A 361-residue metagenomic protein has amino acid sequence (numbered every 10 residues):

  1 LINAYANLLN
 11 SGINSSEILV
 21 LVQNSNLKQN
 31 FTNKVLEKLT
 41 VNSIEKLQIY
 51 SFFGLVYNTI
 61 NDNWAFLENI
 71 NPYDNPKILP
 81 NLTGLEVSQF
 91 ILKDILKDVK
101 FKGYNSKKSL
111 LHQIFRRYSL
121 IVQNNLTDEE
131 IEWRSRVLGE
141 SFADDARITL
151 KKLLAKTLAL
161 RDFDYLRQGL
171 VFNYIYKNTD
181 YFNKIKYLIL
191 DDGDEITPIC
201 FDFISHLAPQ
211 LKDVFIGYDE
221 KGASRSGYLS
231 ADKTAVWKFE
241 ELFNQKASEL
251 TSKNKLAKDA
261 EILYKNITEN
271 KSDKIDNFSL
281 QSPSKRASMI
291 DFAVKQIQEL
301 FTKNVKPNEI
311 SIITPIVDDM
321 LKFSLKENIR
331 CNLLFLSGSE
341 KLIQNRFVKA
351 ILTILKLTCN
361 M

Functional and structural regions predicted by a protein language model:
L1-F31, P198, D202-Q210, F215-N360: Conserved motor-region signature of P-loop NTPase helicases/translocases
I2, Y50-Y57, Q89, K108-R116 (+8 more regions): Non-catalytic, well-ordered alpha-helical scaffold segments
Y5, V35, V56, I60 (+5 more regions): Hydrophobic residues within well-ordered, non-membrane alpha-helices that form the packing/core of soluble catalytic
S15-R117, K356-C359: Conserved P-loop NTPase-based nucleic-acid remodeling module centered on helicase motor cores
N26, I60, W64, Y118-L126 (+2 more regions): Short alpha-helix boundary/capping elements
K46, K186-Y187, V214: The start of beta-strands in P-loop NTPase/AAA+ ATPase cores
L79-G84, A159, P283, I313-P315: Short strand-loop junctions, especially beta-strand C-caps/beta-turns that link beta-sheets to coils or alpha-helices
K93-D192, P198, F203, T268 (+1 more regions): Accessory N-terminal region flanking or inserted into the helicase ATPase core in nucleic-acid motor proteins
